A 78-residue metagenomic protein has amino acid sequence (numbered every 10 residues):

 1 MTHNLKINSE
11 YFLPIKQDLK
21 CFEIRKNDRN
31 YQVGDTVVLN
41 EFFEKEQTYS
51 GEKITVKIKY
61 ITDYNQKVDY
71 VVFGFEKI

Functional and structural regions predicted by a protein language model:
T2-I78: Catalytic phosphate/metal-binding cores of nucleic-acid and nucleotide-processing enzymes, i.e., regions that mediate
